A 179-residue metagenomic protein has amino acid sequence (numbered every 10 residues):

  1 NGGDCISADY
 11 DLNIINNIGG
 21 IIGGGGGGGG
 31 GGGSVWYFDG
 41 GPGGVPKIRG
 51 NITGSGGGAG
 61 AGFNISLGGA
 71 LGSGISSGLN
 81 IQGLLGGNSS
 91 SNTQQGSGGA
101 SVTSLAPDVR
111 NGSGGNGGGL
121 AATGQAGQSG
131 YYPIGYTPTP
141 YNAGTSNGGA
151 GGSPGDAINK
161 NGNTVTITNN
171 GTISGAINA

Functional and structural regions predicted by a protein language model:
N1-A179: Glycine-centric low-complexity repeats
